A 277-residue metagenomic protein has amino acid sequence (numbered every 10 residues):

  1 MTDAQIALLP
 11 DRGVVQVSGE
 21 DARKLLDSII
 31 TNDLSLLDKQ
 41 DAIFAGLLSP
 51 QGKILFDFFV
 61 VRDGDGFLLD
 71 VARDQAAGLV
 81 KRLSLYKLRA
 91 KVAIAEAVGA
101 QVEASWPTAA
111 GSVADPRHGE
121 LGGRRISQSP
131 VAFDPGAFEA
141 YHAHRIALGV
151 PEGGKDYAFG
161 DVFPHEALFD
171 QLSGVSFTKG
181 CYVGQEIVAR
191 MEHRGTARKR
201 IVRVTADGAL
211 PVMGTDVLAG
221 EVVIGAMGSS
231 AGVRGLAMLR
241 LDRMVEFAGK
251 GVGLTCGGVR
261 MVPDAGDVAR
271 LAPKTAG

Functional and structural regions predicted by a protein language model:
M1-L55, G64: Acidic, proline/glycine-enriched N-terminal capping motif
M1-T2, I43-D57, T108-S112, V188 (+1 more regions): Short amphipathic beta-strand starts and helix->beta connectors
D3-L9, G13-Q16, F56-P151: Acidic, low-complexity central loop/insert segments
D21-L26, A76-V80, S129-D134, L210-T215 (+1 more regions): Short, conserved charged micro-motifs
D33-L34, L83-K91, F133-Y141, A219-I224 (+1 more regions): A common structural junction motif
F138, H144-D170, D207: Short, conserved active-site entrance elements at the starts or edges of catalytic domains
A167-S173, A189-G277: Glycine-rich, small/acidic residue-mixed loop/short-helix segments
